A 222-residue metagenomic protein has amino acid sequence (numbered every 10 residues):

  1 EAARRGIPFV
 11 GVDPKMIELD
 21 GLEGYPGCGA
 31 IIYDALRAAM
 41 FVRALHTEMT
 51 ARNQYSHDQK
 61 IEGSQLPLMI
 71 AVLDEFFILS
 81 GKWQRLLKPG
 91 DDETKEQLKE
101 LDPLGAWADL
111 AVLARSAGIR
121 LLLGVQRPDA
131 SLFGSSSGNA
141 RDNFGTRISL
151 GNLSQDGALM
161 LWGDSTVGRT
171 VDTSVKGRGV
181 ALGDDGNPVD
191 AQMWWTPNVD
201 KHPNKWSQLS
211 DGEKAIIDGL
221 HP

Functional and structural regions predicted by a protein language model:
E1-H57, P67-I70, F77-L153, T170: P-loop NTPase catalytic phosphate-binding loop
I61-Q65: A short beta-turn/loop motif at secondary-structure boundaries
L123-H221: Conserved ATP-driven motor cores of ASCE-family P-loop NTPases powering translocation/secretion/packaging/pilus
